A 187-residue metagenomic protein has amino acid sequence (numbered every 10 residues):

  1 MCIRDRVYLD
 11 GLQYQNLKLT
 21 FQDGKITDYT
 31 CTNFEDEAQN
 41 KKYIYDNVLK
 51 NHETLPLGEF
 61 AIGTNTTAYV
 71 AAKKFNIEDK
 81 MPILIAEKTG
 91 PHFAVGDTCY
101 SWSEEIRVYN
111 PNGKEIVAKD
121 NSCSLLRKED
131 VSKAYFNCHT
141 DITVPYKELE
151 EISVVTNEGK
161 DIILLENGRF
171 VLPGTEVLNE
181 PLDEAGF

Functional and structural regions predicted by a protein language model:
M1-D5: Conserved small/polar residues in nucleotide/adenosyl-binding loops
R6-L9, N16-L17, V48-L49, K80-I83 (+1 more regions): A generic local secondary-structure boundary/capping motif
V7-F34, K41: Metallocofactor- and cofactor-centric catalytic cores in central/energy metabolism, strongly enriched
Q22, G63, V155-N157: A structural detector for beta-sheet-dominated domains
D28-E104: Dual-mode signal for accessory low-complexity, basic/Gly-rich regions
V70-F187: Charged, compositionally biased interaction regions
